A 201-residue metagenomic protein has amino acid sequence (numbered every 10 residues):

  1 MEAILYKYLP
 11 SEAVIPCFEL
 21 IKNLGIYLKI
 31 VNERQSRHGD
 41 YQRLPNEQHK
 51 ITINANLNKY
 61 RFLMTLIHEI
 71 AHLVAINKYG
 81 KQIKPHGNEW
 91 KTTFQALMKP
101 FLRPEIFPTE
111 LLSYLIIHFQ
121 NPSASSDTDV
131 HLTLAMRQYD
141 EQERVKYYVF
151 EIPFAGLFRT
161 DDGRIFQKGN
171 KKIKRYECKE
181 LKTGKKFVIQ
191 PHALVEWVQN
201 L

Functional and structural regions predicted by a protein language model:
A3-K50, N56, G80-L201: Metalloprotease/metallohydrolase-associated module, dominated by Zn2+-dependent proteases
K59: Conserved short loop/helix modules at catalytic or binding sites in compact beta-alpha or helix-hairpin-helix contexts
M64-N77: Active-site recognition of the HExxH zinc-binding catalytic motif
